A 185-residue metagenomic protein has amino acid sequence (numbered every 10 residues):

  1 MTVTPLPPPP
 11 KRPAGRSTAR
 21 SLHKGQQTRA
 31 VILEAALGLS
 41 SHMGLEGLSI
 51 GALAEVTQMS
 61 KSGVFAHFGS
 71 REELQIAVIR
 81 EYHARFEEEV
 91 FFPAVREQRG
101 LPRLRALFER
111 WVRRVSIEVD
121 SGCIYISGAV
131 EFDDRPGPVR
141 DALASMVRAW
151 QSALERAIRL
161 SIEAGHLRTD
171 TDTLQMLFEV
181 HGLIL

Functional and structural regions predicted by a protein language model:
M1-M43, G47-M59, E73-I76: Basic, helix-initiating cap at the start of DNA-binding domains
T4-P5, T169-L185: Hydrophobic alpha-helical segments that form the core of small-molecule binding pockets and/or dimer interfaces
H42-L45, A66, R168: Helix-turn-helix/winged-helix DNA-binding modules
T57-F68: Short hydrophobic/aromatic patch on the recognition helix
F68, E73-Y82: Alpha-helical DNA-contacting segments of helix-turn-helix folds
F68, S127-R135: Short helix-capping/turn signature of helix-turn-helix
A77, V90-S121, T173-V180: Hydrophobic alpha-helical connector segments
E87, P102-R105, I117, G137-E163 (+1 more regions): Amphipathic alpha-helical packing segments from all-alpha helical-bundle domains
